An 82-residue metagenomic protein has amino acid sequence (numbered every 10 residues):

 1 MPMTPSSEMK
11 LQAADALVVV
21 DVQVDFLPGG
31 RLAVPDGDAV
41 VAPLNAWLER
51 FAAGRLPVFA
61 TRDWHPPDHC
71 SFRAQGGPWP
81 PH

Functional and structural regions predicted by a protein language model:
P2-H82: Active-site acidic carboxylates
